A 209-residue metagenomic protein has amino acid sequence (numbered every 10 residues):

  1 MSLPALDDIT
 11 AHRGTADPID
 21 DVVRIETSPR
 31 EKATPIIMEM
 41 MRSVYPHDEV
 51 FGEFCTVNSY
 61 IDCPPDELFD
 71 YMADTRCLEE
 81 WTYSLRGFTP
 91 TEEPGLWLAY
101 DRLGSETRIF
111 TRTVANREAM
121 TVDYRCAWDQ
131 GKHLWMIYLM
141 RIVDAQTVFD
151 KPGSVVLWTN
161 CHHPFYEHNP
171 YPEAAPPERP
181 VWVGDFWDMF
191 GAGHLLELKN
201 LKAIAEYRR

Functional and structural regions predicted by a protein language model:
S2-E93: Hydrophobic ligand-binding cavity/cleft-lining segments
L3-D8, D129-L196, A203: Beta-strand/loop substructures that line and gate deep hydrophobic ligand-binding cavities in soluble
A33-E39, E106, F165-P170: Short, functional N-terminal and low-complexity linear motifs
I37-M41, D101, W158-N160: Pocket-edge structural micro-motifs
E53, E67, G95-W97, L103-G104 (+4 more regions): C-terminal and inter-domain tail/linker signature
M72, T82, Y124, W158-N160 (+1 more regions): Hydrophobic alpha-helical core bundles mediating ligand binding, dimerization, or RNAP-core interactions
E79-Y83, T89-I137, V143-A145, F149-K151 (+2 more regions): Glycine-rich portal/gate segments that line the openings of hydrophobic small-molecule binding cavities
